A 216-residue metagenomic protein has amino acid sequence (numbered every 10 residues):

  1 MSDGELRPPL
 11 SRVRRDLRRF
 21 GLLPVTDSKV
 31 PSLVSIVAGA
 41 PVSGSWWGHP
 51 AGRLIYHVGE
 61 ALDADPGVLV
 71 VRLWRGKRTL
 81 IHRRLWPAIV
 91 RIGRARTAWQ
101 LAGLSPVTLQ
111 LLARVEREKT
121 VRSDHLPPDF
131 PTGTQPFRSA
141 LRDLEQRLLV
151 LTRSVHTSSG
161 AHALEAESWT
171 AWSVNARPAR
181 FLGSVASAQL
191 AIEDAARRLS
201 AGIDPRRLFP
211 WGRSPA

Functional and structural regions predicted by a protein language model:
M1-A216: Long, low-complexity intrinsically disordered regions
